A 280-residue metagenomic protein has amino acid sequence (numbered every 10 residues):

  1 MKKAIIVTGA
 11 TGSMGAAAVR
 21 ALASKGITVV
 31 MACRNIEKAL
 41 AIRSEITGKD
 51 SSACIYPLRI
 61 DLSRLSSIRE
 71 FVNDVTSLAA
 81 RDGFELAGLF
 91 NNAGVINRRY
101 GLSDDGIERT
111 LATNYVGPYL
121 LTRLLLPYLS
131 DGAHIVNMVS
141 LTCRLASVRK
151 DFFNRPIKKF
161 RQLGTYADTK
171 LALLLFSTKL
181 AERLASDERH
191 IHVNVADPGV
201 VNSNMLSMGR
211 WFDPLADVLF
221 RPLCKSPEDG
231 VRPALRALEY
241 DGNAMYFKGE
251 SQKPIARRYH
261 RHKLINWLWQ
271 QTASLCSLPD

Functional and structural regions predicted by a protein language model:
T11-G12: Conserved glycine-rich cofactor-binding loop
K25-A41: Conserved glycine-rich Rossmann-like NAD(P)H-binding loop of the short-chain dehydrogenase/reductase
K49-S66: Rossmann-fold cofactor-recognition segment
S63-F84: Conserved Rossmann-fold cofactor-binding substructure of NAD(P)-dependent oxidoreductases
I68, T169, D217-R257, H262-L264: C-terminal helical subdomain
G94-Y100, E108, D131-H190, D197-W211: Catalytic loop of short-chain dehydrogenase/reductase
P118-T122, L173, G230, A234: Conserved internal alpha-helix within the Rossmann fold of NAD(P)-dependent oxidoreductases
